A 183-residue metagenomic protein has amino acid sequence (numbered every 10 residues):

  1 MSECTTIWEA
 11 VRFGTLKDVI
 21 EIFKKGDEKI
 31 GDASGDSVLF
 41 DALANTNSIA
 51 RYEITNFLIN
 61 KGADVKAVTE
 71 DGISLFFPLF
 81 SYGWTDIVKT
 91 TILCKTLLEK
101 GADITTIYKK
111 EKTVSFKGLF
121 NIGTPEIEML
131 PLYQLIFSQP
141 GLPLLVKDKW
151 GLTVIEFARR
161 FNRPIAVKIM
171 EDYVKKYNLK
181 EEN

Functional and structural regions predicted by a protein language model:
M1-T6, K100, M129-L130, G141-L142 (+2 more regions): Ankyrin-repeat-protein effector appendages
S2-I7, G31-A44, V68-G83, I107-F120 (+1 more regions): Ankyrin-repeat boundary/"N-cap" motif
E3-T6, T15-D18, S34, V38 (+9 more regions): Structural recognition of alpha-solenoid helical scaffolds
E9-G14, D41-R51, P78-T90, K117-M129 (+1 more regions): Ankyrin repeat A-helix N-terminal signature
I20-E28, T55-D64, I92-D103, L132-P143 (+1 more regions): Ankyrin repeat domain, specifically the short helix-to-loop turn at the C-terminus of the second helix of each repeat
K29, I49, V65, T85-K89 (+6 more regions): Alpha-solenoid repeat scaffolds
Y52, T69-I73, F77-L98, D103-T106: Eukaryotic tandem repeat interaction scaffolds
E111-P143, K149: Conserved binding-pocket/active-site segment within a compact domain
